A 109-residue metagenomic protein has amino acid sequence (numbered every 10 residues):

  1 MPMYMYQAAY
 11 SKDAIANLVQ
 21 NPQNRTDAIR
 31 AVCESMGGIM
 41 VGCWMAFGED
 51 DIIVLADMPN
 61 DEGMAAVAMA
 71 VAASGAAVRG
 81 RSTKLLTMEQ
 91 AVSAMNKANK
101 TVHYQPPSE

Functional and structural regions predicted by a protein language model:
M1-A31, I39, D50, Q90-E109: Short S/T/G/P-rich N-terminal loop/turn motif that feeds into the first structured element of a domain
Y4-A9, G42-A68: Short, well-ordered beta-strand segments in beta-rich or mixed alpha/beta enzyme and ligand-binding folds
A16, V54-L55, S82: Short N-terminal micro-motifs specific to bacterial/archaeal maturation and metal-cluster initiation sites
A28, V32-M36, A70, S74: Generic non-transmembrane alpha-helical segments
E34, N60-E62, S82, V92 (+1 more regions): Short alpha-helix boundary/capping motifs
G37-W44, R79-R81: A short linear hydrophobic-aromatic micro-motif
G48, L86-T87: Positions that flank functional sites
M58-L86: An amphipathic, aromatic/His-enriched active-site/gating alpha helix that lines ligand/cofactor pockets
